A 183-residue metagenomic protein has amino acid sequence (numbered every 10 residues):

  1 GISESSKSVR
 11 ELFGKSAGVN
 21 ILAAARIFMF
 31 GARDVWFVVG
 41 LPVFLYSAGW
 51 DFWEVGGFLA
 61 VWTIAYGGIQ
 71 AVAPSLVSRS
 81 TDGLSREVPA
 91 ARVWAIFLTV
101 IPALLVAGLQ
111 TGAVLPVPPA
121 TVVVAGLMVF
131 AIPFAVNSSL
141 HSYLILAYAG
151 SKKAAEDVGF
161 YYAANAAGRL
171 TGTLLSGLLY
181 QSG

Functional and structural regions predicted by a protein language model:
G1, L178-G183: A membrane-interface helix-boundary motif in multi-pass transporters
G1-K15: Flexible cytoplasmic inter-helical loops of multi-pass small-molecule transporters
G18-A60: Helix-loop boundary and gating motifs at the non-cytosolic
F52-W53, A149-Y161: Loop-to-transmembrane helix entry/capping segments in MFS-fold secondary transporters and related SLC/MFSD carriers
A60-I64, G159-A167: Transmembrane alpha-helical cores of Major Facilitator Superfamily
I69-E87, Y180: Helix-to-loop junctions at the C-terminal end of transmembrane segments in multipass secondary transporters
V88-S138: C-terminal transmembrane helical hairpin of 12-TM major facilitator-type secondary transporters
V136-A149: Intracellular juxtamembrane helix-capping segments at the cytosolic ends of symmetry-related transmembrane helices
